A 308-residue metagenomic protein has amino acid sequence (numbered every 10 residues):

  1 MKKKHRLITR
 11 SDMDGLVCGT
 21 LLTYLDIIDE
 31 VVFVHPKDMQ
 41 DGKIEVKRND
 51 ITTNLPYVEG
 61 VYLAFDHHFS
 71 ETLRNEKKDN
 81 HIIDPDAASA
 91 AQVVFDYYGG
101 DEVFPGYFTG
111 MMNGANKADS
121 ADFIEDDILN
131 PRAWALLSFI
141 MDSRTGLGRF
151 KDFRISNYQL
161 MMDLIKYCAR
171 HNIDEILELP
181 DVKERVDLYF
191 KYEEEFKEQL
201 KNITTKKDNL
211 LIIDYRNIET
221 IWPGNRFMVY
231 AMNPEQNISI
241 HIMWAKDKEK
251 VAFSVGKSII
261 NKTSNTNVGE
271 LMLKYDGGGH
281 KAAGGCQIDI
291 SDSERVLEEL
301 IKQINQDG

Functional and structural regions predicted by a protein language model:
M1-G148, D187, K191, T205-L210 (+3 more regions): Replace "Mg2+/Mn2+-dependent" with "divalent metal-dependent
S143-K183: Long, charge-rich alpha-helical interaction segments
K166-I213, E219-I221, N225: Internal, well-folded beta-alpha domain core
